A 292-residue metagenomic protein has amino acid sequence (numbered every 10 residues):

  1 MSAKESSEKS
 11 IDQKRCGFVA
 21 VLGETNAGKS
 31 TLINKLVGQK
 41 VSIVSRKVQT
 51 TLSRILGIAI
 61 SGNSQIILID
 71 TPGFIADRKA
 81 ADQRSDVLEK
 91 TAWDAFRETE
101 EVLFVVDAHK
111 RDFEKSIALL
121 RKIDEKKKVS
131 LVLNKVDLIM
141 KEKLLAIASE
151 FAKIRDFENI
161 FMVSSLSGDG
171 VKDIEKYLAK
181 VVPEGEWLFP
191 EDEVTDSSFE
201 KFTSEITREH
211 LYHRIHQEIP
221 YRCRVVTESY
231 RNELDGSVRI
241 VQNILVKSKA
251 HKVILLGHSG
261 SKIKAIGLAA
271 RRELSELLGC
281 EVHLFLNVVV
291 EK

Functional and structural regions predicted by a protein language model:
S2-K90, D94-F96, L245: Conserved G1/Walker A P-loop phosphate-binding module
L22, L32, I55, D70 (+7 more regions): Residue-level signature of catalytic and energy-coupling elements of molecular machines, predominantly ATP/GTP-dependent
N26, F199-K292: P-loop NTP-binding site
L32, L36, K172-V181, N243-V246: PAPS/PAP-binding and catalytic site of the sulfotransferase fold
Q39, I58, G62, F74 (+8 more regions): Conserved, well-folded catalytic cores of nucleic-acid-processing and energy-transducing macromolecular machines
V48-T50, P72-I75, A108-D112, V136-I139 (+5 more regions): Conserved nucleotide-binding/hydrolysis micro-motifs of P-loop NTPases
I60-Q65, D86-I160, R231-L234: Conserved C-terminal guanine-recognition region of P-loop GTPase G domains, centered on the G4
K128, D137-T195, F199: Canonical P-loop GTPase G-domain recognition
